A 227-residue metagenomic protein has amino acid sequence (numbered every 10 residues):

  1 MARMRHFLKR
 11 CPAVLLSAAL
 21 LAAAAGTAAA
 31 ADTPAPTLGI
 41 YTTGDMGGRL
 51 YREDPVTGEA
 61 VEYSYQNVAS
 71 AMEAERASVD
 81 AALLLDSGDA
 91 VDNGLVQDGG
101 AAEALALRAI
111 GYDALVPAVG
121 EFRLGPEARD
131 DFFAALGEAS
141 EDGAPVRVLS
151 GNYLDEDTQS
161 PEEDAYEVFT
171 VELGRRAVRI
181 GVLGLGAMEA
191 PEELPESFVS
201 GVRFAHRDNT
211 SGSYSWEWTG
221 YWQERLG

Functional and structural regions predicted by a protein language model:
R3-L15: Bacterial N-terminal signal peptides that target proteins for export
V14-A23: Bacterial N-terminal signal peptides
A24-A25, E224: Low-complexity, intrinsically disordered tandem-repeat tracts enriched in small/polar residues
G26-A30: Sec/Tat signal peptide C-region and signal peptidase I cleavage site
A31-G227: Acidic, metal/ion-coordinating pockets
